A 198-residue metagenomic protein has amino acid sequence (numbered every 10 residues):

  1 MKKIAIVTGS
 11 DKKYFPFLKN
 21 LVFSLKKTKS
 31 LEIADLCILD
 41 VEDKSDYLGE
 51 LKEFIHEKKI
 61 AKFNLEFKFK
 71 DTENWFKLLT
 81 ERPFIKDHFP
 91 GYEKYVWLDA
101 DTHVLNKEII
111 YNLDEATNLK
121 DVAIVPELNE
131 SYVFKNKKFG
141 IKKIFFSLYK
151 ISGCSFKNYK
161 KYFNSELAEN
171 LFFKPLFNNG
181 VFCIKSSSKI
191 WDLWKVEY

Functional and structural regions predicted by a protein language model:
M1-Y198: Glycosyltransferase catalytic domains, chiefly GT-A lineage
